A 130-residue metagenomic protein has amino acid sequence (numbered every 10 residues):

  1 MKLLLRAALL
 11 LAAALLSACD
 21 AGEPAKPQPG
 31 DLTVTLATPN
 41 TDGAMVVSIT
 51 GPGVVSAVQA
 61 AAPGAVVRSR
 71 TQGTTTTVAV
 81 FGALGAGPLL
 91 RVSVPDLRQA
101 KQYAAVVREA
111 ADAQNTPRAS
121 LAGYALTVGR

Functional and structural regions predicted by a protein language model:
M1-D20: Sec-dependent bacterial lipoprotein signal peptides
C19-R130: Acidic, low-complexity intrinsically disordered segments
